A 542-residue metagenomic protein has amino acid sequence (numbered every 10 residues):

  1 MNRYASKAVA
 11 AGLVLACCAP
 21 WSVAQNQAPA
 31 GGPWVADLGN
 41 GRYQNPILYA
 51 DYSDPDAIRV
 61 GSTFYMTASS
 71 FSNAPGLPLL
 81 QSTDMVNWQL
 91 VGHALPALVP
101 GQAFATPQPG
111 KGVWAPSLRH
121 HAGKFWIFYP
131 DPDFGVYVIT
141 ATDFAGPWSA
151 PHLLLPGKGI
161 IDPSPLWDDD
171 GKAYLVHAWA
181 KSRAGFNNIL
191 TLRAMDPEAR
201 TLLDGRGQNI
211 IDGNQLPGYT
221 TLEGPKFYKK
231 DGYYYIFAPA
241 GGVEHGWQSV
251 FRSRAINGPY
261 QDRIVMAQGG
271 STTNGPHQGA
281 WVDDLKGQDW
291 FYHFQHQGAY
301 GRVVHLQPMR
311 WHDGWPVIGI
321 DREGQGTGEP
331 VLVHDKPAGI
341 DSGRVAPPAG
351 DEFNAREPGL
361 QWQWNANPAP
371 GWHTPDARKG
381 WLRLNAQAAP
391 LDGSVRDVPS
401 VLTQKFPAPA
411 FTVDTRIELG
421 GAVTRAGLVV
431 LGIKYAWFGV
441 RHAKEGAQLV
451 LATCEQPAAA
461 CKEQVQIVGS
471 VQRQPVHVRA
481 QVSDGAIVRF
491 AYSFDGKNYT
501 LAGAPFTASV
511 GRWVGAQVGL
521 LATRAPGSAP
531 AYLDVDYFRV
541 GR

Functional and structural regions predicted by a protein language model:
M1, A24-Q25: Initiator methionine at the very start of the polypeptide chain
M1-A10: Bacterial N-terminal signal peptides that target proteins for export
A5, C17-A19, E455, K462: Secreted/luminal cysteine- and crosslink-motif detector
A10-P20: Bacterial N-terminal signal peptides
Q25-R542: Carbohydrate-active catalytic/glycan-binding domains of CAZyme proteins, especially the secreted or lumenal ectodomains
